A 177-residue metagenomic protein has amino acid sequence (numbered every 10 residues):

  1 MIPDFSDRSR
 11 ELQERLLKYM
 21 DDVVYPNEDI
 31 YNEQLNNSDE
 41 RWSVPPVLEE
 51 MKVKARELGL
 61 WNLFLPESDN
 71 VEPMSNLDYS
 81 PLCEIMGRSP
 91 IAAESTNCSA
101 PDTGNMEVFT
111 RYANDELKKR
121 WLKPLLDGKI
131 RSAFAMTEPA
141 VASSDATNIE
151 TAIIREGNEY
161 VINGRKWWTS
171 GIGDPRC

Functional and structural regions predicted by a protein language model:
M1-S99, E116-P124: Amphipathic, small/basic residue-rich leader segments at the start of a protein or domain
S68, T137-V141, W168-S170: Short, solvent-exposed loop/turn elements at beta->coil junctions and helix N-caps that rim active or binding pockets
M74, S144-T147, I172-R176: Short glycine/proline-enriched turns and hinge-like loops at secondary-structure junctions
T96-E116, D145: N-terminal glycine-rich flavin-associated loop
N105-F109, A135, C177: Adenylate-forming
G128-T137: A short, Trp-centered hydrophobic/proline-enriched beta-strand micro-motif
T151-I154: A structural signal for short hydrophobic beta-strand segments in well-ordered beta-sheet cores
N158-E159, N163-C177: A short core secondary-structure module
